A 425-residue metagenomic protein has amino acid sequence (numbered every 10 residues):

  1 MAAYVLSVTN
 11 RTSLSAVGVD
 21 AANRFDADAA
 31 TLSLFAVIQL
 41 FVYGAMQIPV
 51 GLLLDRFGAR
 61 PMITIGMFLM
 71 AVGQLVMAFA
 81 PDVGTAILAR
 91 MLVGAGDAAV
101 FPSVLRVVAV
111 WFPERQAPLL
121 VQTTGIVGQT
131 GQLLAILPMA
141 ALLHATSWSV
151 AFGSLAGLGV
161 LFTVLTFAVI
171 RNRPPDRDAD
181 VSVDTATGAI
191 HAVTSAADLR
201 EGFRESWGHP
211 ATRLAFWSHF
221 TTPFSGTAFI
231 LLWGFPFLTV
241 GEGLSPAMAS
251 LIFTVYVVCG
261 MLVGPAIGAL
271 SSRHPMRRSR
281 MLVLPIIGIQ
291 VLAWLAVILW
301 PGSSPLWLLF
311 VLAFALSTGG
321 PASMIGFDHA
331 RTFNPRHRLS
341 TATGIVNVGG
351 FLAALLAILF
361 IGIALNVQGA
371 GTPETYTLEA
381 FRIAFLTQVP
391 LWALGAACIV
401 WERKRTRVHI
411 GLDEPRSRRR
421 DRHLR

Functional and structural regions predicted by a protein language model:
L14-S15, P210-P265, A357-G362: Extracytoplasmic gate region of multi-pass secondary transporters
D26, G58, F79-T85, G96 (+3 more regions): Helix-breaking motifs and short loop linkers at transmembrane-helix boundaries and internal kinks in secondary membrane
A45-G84: Conserved MFS/SLC helix-loop-helix module at the cytosolic interface between two early adjacent transmembrane helices
M46-G58, V263-R278: Helix-to-loop junctions at the C-terminal end of transmembrane segments in multipass secondary transporters
L69, G73, G84-L92, W307-A315: Paired small-residue
A89-G128: Cytoplasmic helix-loop-helix junction between adjacent transmembrane helices in 12-TM secondary transporters
T123-R177: Helix-loop-helix hairpin linking two adjacent transmembrane segments in secondary transporters
R173-F216, R416-R425: Juxtamembrane intracellular "pre-TM" segments in multi-pass secondary transporters
